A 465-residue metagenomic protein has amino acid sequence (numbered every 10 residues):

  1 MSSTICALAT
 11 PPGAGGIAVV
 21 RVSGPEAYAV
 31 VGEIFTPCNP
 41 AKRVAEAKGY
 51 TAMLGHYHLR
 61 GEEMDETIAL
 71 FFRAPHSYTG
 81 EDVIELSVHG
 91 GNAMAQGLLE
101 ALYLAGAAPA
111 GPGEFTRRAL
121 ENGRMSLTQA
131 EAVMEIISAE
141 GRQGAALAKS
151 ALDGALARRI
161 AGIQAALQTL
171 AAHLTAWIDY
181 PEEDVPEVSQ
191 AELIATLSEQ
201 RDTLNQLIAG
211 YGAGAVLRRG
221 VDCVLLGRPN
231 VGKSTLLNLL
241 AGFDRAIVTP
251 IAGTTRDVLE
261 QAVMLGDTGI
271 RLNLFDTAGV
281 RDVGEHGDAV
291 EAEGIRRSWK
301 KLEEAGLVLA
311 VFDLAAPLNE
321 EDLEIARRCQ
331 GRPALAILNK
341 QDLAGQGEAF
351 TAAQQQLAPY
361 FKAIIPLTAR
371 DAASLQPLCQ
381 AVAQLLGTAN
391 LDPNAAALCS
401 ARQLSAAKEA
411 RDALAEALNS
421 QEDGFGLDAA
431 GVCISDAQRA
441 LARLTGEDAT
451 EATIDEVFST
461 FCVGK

Functional and structural regions predicted by a protein language model:
M1-A146, S150, G154, L335: A glycine-rich (often HGG/GG-containing) alpha/beta subdomain
M1-L8, P12, R142-M264, G269-L272 (+4 more regions): C-terminal-of-GTPase-core extension/linker across diverse P-loop GTPases
S23-G24, G91, A252, L314-A315 (+1 more regions): Short beta->alpha junction loops/turns
V88, V248-T249, I295, F312 (+1 more regions): Hydrophobic alpha-helical scaffolding
H89, F312-A315, K340-D342: Structural motif
D276: Conserved active-site aspartate in kinases
E291-A315: Inter-motif core of Ras-like GTPase G domains
